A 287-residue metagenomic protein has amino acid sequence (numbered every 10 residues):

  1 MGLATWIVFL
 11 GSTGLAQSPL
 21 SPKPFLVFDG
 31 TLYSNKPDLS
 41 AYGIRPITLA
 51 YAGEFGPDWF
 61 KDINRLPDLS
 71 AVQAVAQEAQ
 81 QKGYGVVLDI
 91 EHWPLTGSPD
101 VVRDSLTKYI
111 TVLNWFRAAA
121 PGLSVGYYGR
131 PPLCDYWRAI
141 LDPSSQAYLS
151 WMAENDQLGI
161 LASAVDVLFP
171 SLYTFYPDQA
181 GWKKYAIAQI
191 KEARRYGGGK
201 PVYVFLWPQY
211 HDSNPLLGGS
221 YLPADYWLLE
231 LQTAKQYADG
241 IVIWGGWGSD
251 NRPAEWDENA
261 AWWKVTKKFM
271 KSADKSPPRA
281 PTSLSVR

Functional and structural regions predicted by a protein language model:
Q17-R65: Boundary/entry segment of secreted carbohydrate-active catalytic domains
P22-V27, R45-A50, G83-V87, G122-G126 (+3 more regions): Structural preference for beta-strand elements that scaffold enzyme active sites
V27-D29, I110-E154, G199-D212: Aromatic-lined carbohydrate-recognition surfaces of secreted/lumenal glycan-active proteins
T31, Y203-A273: Substrate-binding cleft of secreted/luminal carbohydrate-active enzymes
Y33-D38, P67-V75, S145-G159, K184-A193 (+1 more regions): Alpha-helical scaffolding within the catalytic cores of extracellular/periplasmic polymer-degrading hydrolases
A52, I90-P94, W151-K183, W244-G246: Aromatic- and acid-rich polysaccharide-binding/catalytic face of secreted or lumenal carbohydrate-active enzymes
Y173-S213: Glycoside hydrolase catalytic-domain groove-lining segments
P278-R287: Pro/Thr/Ser/Gly-rich low-complexity, intrinsically disordered linker/stalk tracts
